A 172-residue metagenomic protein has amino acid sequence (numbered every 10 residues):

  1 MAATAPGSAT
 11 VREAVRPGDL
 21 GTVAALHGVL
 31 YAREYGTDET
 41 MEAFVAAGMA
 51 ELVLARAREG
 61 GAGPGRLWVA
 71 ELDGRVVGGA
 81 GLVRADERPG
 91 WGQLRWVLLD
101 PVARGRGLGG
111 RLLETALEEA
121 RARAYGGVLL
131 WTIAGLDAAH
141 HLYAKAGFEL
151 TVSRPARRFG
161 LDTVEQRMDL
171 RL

Functional and structural regions predicted by a protein language model:
M1-S8: Acyl-donor-binding surface of acyltransferase catalytic domains
A3, R16-D19, G126-L172: C-terminal "cap" of GNAT-fold acetyltransferases
A9, E13-V102, G110-T115, E119 (+3 more regions): Acetyl-CoA-dependent GNAT
P89, G107, A138: Residues that form or flank phosphate/diphosphate-binding pockets in enzymes that use nucleotide phosphates
D100-R106, A134-G135: Active-site acidic-Proline motif in GNAT/NAT acetyltransferases
